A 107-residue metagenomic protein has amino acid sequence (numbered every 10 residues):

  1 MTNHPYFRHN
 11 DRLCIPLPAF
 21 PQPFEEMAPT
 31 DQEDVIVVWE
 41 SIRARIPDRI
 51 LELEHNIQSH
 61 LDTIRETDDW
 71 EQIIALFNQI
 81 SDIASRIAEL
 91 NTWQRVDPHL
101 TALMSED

Functional and structural regions predicted by a protein language model:
M1-L51, H55, T92-D107: Long, non-catalytic architectural segments outside compact domain cores
E52, N56, Q79-D82: Charged, amphipathic alpha-helical oligomerization/scaffolding segments
H60-E71: Secondary-structure edge/capping motif, primarily at the C-terminal ends of alpha-helices and the immediately following
L61, A84-Q94: A structural signal for well-ordered alpha-helices, especially hydrophobic packing surfaces of coiled-coils
W70-I83: Short, charged, amphipathic alpha-helical segments
